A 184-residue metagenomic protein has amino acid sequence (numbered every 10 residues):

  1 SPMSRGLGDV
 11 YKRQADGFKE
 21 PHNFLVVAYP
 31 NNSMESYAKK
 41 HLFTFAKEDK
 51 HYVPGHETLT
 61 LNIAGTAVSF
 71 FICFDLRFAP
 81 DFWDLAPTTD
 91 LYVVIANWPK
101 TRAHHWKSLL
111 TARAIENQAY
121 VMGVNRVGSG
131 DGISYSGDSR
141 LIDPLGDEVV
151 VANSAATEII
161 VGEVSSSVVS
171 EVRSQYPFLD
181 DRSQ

Functional and structural regions predicted by a protein language model:
S1-Y11: Single conserved hydrophobic/aromatic residue that forms the stacking wall/gate of nucleotide- or nucleobase-binding
R5, R77-I159: CN hydrolase (nitrilase-like) catalytic-core segments centered on the catalytic cysteine and neighboring Lys/Glu
K12-D16: Short beta-strand-to-loop element that shapes/binds the nucleotide-sugar donor at the catalytic cleft/hinge
F18-P87, K100-S108, E171-P177: Active-site catalytic loop in hydrolytic enzyme cores
N23-V27, L59, S139-L141, I159-G162: Short beta-strand scaffold segments in enzyme catalytic cores
Y37, L61, V124, A152 (+1 more regions): Hydrophobic residues at beta-strand termini and immediately following loops that shape nucleotide-binding pockets
V161, S166-Q184: Short, basic/aromatic-enriched C-terminal tail that caps enzymatic domains
